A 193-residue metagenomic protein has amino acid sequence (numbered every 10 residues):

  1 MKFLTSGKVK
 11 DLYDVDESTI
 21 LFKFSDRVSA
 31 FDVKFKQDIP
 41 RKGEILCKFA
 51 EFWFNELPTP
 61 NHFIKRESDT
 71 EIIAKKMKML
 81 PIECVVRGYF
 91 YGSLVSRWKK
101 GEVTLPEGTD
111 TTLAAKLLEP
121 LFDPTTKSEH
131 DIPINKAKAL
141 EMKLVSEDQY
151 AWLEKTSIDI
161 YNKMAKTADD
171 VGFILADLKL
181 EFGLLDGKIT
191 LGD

Functional and structural regions predicted by a protein language model:
M1-T126: Active-site loop/lid in soluble adenylation, ligation, and acyl-transfer enzymes
G7-K8, L175-D177: Short beta-strand-initiation
T19-I20, E83, G172, K188-T190: Beta-sheet entry/capping signal
E51, K136, A165: Short glycine-/small-residue-rich flexible loop motifs, especially phosphate/cofactor-binding loops
K76, G172, F182-L184: Short, conserved, surface-exposed binding loops centered on an aromatic residue
L117-S146: A short mid-domain helix/strand-loop element embedded in enzyme catalytic domains that forms or borders the active-site
V145-A176: A long amphipathic alpha-helix within ATP-dependent nucleotide-binding catalytic cores
L180-D193: Catalytic activation segment of kinase domains across protein kinase-like and atypical kinase folds
